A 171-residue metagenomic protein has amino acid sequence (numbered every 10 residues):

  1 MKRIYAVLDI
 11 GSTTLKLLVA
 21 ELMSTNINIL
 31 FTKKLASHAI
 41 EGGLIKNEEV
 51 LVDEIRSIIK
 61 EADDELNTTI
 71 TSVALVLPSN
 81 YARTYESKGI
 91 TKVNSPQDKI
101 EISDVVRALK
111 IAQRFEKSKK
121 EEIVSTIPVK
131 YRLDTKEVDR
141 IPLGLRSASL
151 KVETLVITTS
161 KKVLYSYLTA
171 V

Functional and structural regions predicted by a protein language model:
M1-T14, V19-V73, L77-V171: Nucleotide/phosphate-binding catalytic cleft detector across ATP-hydrolyzing and phosphate-transferring enzymes
